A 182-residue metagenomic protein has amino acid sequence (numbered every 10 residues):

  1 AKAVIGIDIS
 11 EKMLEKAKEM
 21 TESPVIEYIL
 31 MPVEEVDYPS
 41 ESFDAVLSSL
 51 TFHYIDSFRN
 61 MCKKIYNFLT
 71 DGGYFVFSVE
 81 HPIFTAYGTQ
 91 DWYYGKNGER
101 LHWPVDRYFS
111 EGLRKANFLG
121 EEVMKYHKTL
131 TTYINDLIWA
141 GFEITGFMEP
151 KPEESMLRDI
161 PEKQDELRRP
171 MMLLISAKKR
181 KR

Functional and structural regions predicted by a protein language model:
A1-V36: Class I SAM-dependent methyltransferase SAM/SAH-binding core
I5, V76, T145: Conserved beta-strand positions in the Rossmann-like core of class I SAM-dependent methyltransferases
E34-V46: A short acidic, Gly/Pro-enriched loop at the edge of an enzyme's catalytic core that lines a small-molecule cofactor
D44-R59: A short SAM/SAH-binding and catalytic strip from SAM-dependent methyltransferases
R59-Y74: A short glycine-rich, Lys/Arg-flanked "PGG" loop and its adjoining helix->strand segment in the class I
F75-G112: Conserved class I S-adenosyl-L-methionine
V79, I83-Q90, N117-T131: Acceptor-substrate binding/catalytic loop of class I
T132, D136-R182: C-terminal lobe and adjacent flexible extensions of AdoMet/dcAdoMet transferase-like proteins
